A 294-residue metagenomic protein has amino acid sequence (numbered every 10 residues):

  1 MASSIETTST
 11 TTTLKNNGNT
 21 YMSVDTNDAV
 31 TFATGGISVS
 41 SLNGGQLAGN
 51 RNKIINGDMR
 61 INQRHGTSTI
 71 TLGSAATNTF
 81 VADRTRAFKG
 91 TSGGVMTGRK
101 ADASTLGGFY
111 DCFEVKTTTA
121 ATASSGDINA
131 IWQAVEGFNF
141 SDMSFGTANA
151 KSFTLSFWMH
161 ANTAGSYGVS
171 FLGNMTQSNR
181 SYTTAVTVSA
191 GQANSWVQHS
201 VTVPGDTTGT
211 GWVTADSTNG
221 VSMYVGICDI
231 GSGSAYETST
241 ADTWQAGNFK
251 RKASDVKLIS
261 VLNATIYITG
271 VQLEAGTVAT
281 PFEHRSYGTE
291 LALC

Functional and structural regions predicted by a protein language model:
M1-V39: Beta-strand-rich receptor-binding modules of extracellular spikes/adhesins
T12-T13, V30, G35-L293: Extracellular and organelle-lumenal recognition/adhesion modules and their flexible linkers in secreted
